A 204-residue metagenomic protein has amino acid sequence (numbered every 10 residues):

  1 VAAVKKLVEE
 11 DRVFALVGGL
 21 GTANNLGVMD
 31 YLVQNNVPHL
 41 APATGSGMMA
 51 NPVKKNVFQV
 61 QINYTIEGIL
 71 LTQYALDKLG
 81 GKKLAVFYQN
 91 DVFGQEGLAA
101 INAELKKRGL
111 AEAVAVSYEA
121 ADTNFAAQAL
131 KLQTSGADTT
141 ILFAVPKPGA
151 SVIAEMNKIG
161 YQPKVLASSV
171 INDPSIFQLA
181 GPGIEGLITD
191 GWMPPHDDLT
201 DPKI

Functional and structural regions predicted by a protein language model:
V1-M48, Y118-F125, V145-A150: Beta-alpha junction/loop-to-helix N-cap segments that form part of ligand/metal-binding clefts
V4, T72, D173: Generic structural marker for isolated residues within well-ordered, non-membrane alpha-helices of soluble domains
E9, D30-V33, D77, T134 (+2 more regions): Solvent-exposed polar/charged
E10, N35, R108, S135-G136 (+2 more regions): Structured helix-beta-strand junction loops
F14-G19, V37-A43, F58-Q59, K83-Y88 (+4 more regions): Structural recognition of the beta-strand scaffold that forms the well-ordered cores of secreted hydrolase catalytic
S46-A50, K55-G160, Q178, D197-K203: Extracellular/periplasmic Venus flytrap/periplasmic-binding protein
V152-L166, V170-L187: Extracytoplasmic/periplasmic substrate-binding proteins
W192-P194: Early exported N-terminus immediately downstream of N-terminal targeting peptides
